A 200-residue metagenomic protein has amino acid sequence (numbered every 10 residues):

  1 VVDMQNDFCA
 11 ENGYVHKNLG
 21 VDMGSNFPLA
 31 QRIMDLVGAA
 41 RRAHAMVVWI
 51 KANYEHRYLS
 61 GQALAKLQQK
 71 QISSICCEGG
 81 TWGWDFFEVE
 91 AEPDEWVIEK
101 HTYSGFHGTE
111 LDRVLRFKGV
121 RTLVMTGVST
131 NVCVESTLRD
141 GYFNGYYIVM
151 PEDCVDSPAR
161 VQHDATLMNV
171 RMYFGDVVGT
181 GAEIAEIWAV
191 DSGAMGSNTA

Functional and structural regions predicted by a protein language model:
V1, W49, V149-M150: Short beta-strand "acidic-cap" motif of Rossmann-like dinucleotide-binding folds
V1-C9: Acidic-leg catalytic submotif of subtilisin-like serine proteases
N6, I33, K51-Y54: Short glycine-rich, polar/acidic loop-and-turn segments at beta strand-coil junctions
A10-H16, G61-K66: Short, flexible, mixed-charge acidic loops at enzyme active sites
N12-A40, A45-W49: A short alpha/beta connector and helix-capping loop motif
D35-A43, Y54-E55, S60, L64-A200: Active-site-adjacent betaalpha module
